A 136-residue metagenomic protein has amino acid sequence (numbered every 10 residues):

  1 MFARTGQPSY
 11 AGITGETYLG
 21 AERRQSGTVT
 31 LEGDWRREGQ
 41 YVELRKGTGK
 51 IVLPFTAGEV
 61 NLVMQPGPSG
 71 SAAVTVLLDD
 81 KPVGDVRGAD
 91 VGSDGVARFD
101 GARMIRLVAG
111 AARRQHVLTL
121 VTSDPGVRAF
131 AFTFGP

Functional and structural regions predicted by a protein language model:
M1-P136: Non-globular targeting/processing and membrane-anchoring segments
